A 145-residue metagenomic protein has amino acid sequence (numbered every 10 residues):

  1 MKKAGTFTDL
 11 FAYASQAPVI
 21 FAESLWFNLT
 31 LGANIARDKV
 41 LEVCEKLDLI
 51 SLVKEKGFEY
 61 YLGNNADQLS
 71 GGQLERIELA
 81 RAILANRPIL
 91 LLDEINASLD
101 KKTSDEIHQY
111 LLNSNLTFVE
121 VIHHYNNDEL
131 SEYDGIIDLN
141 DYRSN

Functional and structural regions predicted by a protein language model:
M1-N34, I122-H124, L130: ABC ATPase nucleotide-binding domain signature region
F7, V53-E55, L92: Short helix-terminating capping/connector loops at secondary-structure junctions
A17, N28, Y61-N145: ABC-family ATPase nucleotide-binding domain "signature/switch" substructure
P18-Y61: Conserved "ABC signature" C-loop
